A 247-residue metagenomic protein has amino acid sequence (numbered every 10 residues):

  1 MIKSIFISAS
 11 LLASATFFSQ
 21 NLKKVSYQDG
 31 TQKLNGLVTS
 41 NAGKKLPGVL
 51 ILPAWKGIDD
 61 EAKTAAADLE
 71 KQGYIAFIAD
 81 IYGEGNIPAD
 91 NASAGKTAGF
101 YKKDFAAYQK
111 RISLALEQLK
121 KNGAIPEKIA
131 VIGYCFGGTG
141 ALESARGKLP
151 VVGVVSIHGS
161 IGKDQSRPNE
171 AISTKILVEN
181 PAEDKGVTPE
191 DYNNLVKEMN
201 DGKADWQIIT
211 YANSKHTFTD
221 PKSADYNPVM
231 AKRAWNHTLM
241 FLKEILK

Functional and structural regions predicted by a protein language model:
K24-N122, K222: Serine-hydrolase catalytic machinery in alpha/beta-hydrolase-like enzymes
L37, N193, N200-K247: C-terminal catalytic histidine-bearing segment of alpha/beta-hydrolase fold enzymes
A65, T188-E198: Short alpha-helix in the alpha/beta-hydrolase fold that links the catalytic acid
G123-Y134: Alpha/beta-hydrolase fold nucleophile elbow
G133-G137, A141: Gly/Ala-rich beta-loop-alpha elbow adjacent to hydrolase catalytic centers
P150-S160: A conserved short beta-strand
V178-N180: Short beta-strand/loop motif that positions the catalytic acidic residue of the alpha/beta-hydrolase fold
E183-V187: Acidic catalytic loop of the alpha/beta-hydrolase fold
